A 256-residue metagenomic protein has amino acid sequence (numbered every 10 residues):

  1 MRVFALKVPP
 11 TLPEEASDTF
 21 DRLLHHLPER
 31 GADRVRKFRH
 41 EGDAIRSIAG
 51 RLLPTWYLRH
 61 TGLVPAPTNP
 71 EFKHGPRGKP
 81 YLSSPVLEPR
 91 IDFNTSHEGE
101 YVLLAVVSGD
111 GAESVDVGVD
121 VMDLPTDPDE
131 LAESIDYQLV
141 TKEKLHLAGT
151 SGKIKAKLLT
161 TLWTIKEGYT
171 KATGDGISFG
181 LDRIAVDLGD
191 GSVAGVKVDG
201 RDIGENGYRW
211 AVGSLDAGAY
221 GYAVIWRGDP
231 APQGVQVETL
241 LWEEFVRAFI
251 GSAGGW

Functional and structural regions predicted by a protein language model:
M1-W256: Core catalytic alpha/beta fold that binds nucleotide/phospho-ligands
